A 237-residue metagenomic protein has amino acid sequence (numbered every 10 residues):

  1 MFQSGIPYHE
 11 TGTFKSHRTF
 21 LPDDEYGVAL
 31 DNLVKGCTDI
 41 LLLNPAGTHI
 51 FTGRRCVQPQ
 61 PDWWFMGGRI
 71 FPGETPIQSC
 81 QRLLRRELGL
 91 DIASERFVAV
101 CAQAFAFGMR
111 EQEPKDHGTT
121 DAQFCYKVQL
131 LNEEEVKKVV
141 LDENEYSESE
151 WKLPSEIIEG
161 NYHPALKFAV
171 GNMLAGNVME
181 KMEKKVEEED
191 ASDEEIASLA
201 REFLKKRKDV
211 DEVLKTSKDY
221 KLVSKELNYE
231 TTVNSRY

Functional and structural regions predicted by a protein language model:
F2-D39, A46, E113-D116: Acidic, metal-coordinating catalytic segment for phosphate/diphosphate chemistry, firing primarily on the Nudix
V34, P76, L166: Hydrophobic (often cysteine-bearing) scaffold residues that line and stabilize catalytic clefts of nucleotide/cofactor
G36-T38, T48, A122-F124, S147: Change "...and in nucleic-acid phosphodiester-cleaving endonucleases..." to "...and in nucleic-acid processing enzymes
L42, C125-Q129, E150: Short, well-ordered beta-strand micro-motif
N44-T48, C56, Q129-E135, P154-E156: Short loop segments at secondary-structure junctions
G47-E87, D91: Conserved Nudix-box catalytic region and its N-terminal flanking loop in Nudix hydrolases and closely related
P59-W63, E135-Y237: Nudix hydrolase/Nudix homology domain
G89-K137: Active-site segment of metal-dependent pyrophosphate-handling enzymes, primarily the Nudix hydrolase catalytic core
